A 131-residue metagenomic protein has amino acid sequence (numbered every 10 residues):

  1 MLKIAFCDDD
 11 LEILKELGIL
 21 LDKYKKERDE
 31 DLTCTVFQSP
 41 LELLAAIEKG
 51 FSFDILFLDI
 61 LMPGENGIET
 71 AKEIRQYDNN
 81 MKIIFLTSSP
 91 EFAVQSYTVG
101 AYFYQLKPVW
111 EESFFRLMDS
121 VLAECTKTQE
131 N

Functional and structural regions predicted by a protein language model:
D8, L58-D59: Active-site residues of response regulator receiver
L11-T35: Two-component/phosphorelay signaling modules centered on CheY-like receiver
V36-I55: Acidic, metal-coordinating helix/loop segments flanking the phosphotransfer/catalytic sites of two-component signaling
S39, N66-E69: Acidic catalytic/metal-coordinating carboxylates
A45, I68-N79: Short amphipathic alpha-helix used as the core "switch/output" element in two-component signaling
P63: The feature encodes the CheY-like receiver
V109-S120: C-terminal output helix
